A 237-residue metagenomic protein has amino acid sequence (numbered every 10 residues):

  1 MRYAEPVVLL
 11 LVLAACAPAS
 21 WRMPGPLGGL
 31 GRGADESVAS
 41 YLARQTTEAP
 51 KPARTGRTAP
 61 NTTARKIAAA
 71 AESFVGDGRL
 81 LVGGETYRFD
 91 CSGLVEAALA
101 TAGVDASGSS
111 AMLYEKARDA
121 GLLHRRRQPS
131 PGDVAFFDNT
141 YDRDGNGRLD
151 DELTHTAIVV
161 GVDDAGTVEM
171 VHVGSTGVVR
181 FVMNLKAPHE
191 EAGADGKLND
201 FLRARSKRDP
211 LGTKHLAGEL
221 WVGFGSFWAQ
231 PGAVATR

Functional and structural regions predicted by a protein language model:
R2-L9: Sec-dependent signal peptide recognition, specifically the positively charged N-region followed immediately by
L10-P18: Hydrophobic h-region of N-terminal signal peptides that target proteins for export in Gram-negative bacteria
A17-S107, A120, G212-R237: N-terminal capping segments
W21-S40, R148-R237: Aromatic- and glycine-rich peptidoglycan recognition patches
A97, G121-R125, G196: Alpha-helix boundary/capping detector
D105-M183: ...with weaker cross-activation on analogous glycine-rich loops/strands in unrelated enzymes
